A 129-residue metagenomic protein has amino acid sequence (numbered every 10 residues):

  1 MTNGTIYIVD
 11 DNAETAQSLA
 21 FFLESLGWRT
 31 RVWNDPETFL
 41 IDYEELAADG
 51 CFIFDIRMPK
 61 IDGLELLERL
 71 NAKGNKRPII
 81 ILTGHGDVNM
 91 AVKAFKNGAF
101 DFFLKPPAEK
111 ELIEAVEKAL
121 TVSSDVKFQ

Functional and structural regions predicted by a protein language model:
G4, A13-R31: Two-component/phosphorelay signaling modules centered on CheY-like receiver
V32-C51: Acidic, metal-coordinating helix/loop segments flanking the phosphotransfer/catalytic sites of two-component signaling
N34-D35, D62-E65: Acidic catalytic/metal-coordinating carboxylates
I41, L64-K76, K93: Short amphipathic alpha-helix used as the core "switch/output" element in two-component signaling
M58: Receiver (REC) domain active-site loop signature in two-component systems and cognate sites in sensor histidine kinases
D87-N89, F103-E117: C-terminal output helix
